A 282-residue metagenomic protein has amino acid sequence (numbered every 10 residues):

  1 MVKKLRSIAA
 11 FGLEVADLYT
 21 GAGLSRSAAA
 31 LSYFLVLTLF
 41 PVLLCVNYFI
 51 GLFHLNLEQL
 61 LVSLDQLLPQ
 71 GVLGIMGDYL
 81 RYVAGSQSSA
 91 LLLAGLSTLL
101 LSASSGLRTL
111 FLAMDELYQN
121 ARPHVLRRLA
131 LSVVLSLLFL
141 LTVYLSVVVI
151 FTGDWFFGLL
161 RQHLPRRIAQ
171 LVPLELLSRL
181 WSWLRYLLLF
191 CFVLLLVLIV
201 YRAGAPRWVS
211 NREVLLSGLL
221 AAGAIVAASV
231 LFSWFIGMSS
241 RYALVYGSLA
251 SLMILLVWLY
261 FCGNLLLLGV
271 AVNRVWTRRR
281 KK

Functional and structural regions predicted by a protein language model:
M1-K282: Membrane-embedded alpha-helices and immediately adjacent juxtamembrane helical segments in alpha-helical membrane
